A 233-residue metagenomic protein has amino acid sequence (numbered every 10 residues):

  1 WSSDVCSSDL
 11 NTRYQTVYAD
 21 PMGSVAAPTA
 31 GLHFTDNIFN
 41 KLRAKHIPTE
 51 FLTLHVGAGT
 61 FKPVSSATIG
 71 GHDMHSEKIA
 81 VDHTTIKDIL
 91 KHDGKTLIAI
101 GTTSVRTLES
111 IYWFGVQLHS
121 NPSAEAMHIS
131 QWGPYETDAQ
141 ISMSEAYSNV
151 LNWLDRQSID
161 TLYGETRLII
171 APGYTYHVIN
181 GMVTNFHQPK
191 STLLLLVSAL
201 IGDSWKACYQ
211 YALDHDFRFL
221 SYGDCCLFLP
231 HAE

Functional and structural regions predicted by a protein language model:
S3-E233: Surface-exposed, charge/polar-rich loops and edge strands
